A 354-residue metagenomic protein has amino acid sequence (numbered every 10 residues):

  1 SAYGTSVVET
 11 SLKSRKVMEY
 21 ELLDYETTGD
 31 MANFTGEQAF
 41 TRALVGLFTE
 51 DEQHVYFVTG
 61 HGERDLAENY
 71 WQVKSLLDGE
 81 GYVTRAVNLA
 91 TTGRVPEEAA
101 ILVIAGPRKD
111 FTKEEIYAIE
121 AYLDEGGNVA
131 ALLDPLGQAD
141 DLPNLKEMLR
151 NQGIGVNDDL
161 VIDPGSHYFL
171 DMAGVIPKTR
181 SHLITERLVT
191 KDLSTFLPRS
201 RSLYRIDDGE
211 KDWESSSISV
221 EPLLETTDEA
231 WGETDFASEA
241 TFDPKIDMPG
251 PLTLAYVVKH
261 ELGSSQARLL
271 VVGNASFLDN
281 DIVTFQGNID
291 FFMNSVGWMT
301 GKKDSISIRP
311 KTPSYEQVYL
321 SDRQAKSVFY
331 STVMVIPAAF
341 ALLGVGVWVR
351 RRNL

Functional and structural regions predicted by a protein language model:
S1-L354: Short, surface-exposed patches at the edges or C-terminal ends of soluble domains, predominantly
